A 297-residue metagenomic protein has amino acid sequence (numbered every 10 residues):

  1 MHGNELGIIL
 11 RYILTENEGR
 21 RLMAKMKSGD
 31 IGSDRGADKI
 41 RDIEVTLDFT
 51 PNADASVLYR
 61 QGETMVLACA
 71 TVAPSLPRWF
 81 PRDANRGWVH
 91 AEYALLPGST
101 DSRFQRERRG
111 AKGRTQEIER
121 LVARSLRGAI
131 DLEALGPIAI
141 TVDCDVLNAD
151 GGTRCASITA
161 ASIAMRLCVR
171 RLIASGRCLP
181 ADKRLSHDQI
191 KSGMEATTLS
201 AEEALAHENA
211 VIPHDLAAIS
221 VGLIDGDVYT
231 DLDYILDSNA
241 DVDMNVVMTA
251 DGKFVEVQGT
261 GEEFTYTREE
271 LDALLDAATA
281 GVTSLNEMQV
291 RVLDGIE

Functional and structural regions predicted by a protein language model:
M1-L22: N-terminal amphipathic/basic-hydrophobic helices that include classical n-h-c signal peptides and signal-anchor
T15-E297: Polyanion-binding surfaces on beta-sheet-dominated domains and ring/shell assemblies
